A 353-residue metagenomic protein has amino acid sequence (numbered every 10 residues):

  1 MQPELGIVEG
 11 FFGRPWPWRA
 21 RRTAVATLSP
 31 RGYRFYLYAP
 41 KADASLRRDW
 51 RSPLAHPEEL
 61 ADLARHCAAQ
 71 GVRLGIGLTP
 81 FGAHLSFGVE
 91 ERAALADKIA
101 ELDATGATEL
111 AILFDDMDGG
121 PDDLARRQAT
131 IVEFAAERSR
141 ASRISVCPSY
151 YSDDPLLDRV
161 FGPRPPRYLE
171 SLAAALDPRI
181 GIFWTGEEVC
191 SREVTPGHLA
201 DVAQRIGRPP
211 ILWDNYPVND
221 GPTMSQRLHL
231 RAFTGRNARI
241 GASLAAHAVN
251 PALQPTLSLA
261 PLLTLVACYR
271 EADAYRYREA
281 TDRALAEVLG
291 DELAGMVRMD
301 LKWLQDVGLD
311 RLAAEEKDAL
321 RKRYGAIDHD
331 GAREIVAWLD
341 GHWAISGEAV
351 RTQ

Functional and structural regions predicted by a protein language model:
L5-G181: Aromatic-lined carbohydrate-binding surfaces of glycoside hydrolases
G10, G119-V266: Catalytic-core regions of glycoside hydrolase
P17, L54-H56, V194-T195, G290 (+1 more regions): Helix N-terminus capping/helix-initiation residues
F35-Y36, A64-R65, L102, A173-A174 (+3 more regions): Short, surface-exposed, polar/charged, turn-prone segments marking secondary-structure boundaries
Y38-P40, V146, W213-P217, Y275-A284: A generic structural motif
Y269-Q353: C-terminal functional modules
